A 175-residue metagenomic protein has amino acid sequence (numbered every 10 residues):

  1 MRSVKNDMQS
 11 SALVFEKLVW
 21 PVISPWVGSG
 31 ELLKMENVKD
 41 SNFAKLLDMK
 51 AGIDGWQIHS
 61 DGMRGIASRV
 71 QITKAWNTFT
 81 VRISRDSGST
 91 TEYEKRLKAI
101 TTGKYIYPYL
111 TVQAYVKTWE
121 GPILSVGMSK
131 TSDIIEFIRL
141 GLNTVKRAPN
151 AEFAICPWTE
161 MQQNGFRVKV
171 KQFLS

Functional and structural regions predicted by a protein language model:
M1-A51, I58-S60: Acidic-basic catalytic patches of nuclease active cores, encompassing PD-(D/E)XK and other metal-cofactor nuclease
R2, N6, R69-L124: Catalytic cores of nucleic-acid endonucleases
D7, A114-S175: Non-catalytic C-terminal interaction segments of nucleic acid-processing enzymes
V19, I23, Y93-L97, I134 (+1 more regions): Generic structural signal of hydrophobic/aromatic residues within well-ordered alpha-helices of folded domains
S24-K34, Y107, I135-T144: Structural alpha-beta junctions
D48-G52, D61-G65, Y105-Y109: Short connector loops at helix/strand junctions that flank enzyme active sites, especially segments positioning acidic
G55-K74: Conserved catalytic cores of phosphodiester-cleaving nucleases, focusing on short active-site segments
